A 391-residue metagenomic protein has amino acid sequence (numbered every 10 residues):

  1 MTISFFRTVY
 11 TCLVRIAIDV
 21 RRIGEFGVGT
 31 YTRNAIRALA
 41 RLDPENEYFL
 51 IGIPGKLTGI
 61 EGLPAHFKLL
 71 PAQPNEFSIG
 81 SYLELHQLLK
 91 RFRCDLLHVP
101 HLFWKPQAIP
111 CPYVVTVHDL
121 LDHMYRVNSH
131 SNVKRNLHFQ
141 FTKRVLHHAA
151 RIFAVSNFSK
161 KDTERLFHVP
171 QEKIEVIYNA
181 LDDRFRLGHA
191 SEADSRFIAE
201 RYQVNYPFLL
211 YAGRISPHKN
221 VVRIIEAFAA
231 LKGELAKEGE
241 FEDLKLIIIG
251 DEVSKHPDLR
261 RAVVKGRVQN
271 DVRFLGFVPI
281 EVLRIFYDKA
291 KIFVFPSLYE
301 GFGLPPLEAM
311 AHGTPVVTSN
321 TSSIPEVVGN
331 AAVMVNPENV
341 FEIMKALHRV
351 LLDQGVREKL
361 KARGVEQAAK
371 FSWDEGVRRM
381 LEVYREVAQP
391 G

Functional and structural regions predicted by a protein language model:
I3-G391: Carbohydrate transferase catalytic cores enriched for Leloir-type hexosyltransferases
